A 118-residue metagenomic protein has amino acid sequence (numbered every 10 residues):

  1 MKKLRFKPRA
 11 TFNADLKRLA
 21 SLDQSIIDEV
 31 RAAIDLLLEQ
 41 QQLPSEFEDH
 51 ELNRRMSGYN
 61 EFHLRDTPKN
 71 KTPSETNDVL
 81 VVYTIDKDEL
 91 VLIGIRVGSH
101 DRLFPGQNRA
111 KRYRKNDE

Functional and structural regions predicted by a protein language model:
M1-L36, E118: Arg/Lys-rich, positively charged N-terminal/basic patches that mediate binding to nucleic acids
K2-K3, Q24-S25, D66-E118: Enriched for short, Lys/Arg-rich terminal
F6, H50, N60, V81 (+1 more regions): A broad, low-specificity signal marking well-ordered, structured residues that form hydrophobic/aromatic
N13, N53, D101-F104: Nucleotide phosphate-binding site architecture
D15-R18, A33, E48, D88 (+1 more regions): Terminal low-complexity, poorly structured segments
I27-I34, S45, T67, R109: Residue-level detector of alpha-helical recognition elements and their boundaries
L38-T72: A short, surface-exposed loop/turn module that caps and links secondary-structure elements
